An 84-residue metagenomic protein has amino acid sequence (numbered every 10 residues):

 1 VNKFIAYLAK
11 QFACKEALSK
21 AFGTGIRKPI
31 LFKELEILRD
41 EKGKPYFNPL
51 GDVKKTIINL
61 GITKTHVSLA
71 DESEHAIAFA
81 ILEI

Functional and structural regions predicted by a protein language model:
V1-I84: Core catalytic alpha/beta fold that binds nucleotide/phospho-ligands
